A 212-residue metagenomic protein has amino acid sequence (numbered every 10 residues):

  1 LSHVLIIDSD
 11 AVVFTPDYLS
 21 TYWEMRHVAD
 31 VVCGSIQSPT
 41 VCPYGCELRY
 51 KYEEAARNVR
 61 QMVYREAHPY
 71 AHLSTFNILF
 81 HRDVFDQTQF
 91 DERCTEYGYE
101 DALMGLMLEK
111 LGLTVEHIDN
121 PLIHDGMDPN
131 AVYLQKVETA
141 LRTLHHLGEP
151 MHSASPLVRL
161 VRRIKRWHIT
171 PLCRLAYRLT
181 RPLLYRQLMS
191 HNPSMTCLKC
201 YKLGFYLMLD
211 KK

Functional and structural regions predicted by a protein language model:
S2-V12: Short beta-strand-to-loop acidic/aromatic patch adjacent to the donor-nucleotide binding site
V12-E47: Conserved donor NDP-sugar-binding/catalytic core segment of glycosyltransferases
K51-Y70: Short, flexible, basic/aromatic active-site loop/helix in glycosyltransferases
P69-I78, E100: Glycine/small-residue-rich pyrophosphate-binding loop that anchors the diphosphate of NDP-sugar donors
S74-T88: Conserved nucleotide-sugar donor-binding and metal-coordinating catalytic region shared by glycosyltransferases
E96-M104: Acidic donor-binding loop at a coil-to-helix junction in glycosyltransferase catalytic cores that engages
L111-K136, A140-G148: Active-site donor/metal-binding and catalytic loop motifs of nucleotide-sugar-dependent glycosylation enzymes
T139, P156-K212: Non-catalytic, C-terminal membrane-associated alpha-helical segments of glycosyltransferases
